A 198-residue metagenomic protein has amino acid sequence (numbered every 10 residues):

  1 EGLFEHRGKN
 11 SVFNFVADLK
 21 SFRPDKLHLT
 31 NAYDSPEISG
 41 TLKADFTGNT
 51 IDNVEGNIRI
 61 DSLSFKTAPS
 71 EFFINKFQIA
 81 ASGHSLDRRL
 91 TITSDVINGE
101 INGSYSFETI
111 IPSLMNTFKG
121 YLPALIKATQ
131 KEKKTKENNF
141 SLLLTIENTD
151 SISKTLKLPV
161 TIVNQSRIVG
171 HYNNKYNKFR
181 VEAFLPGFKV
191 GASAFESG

Functional and structural regions predicted by a protein language model:
E1-S11, F15-A17, H28-N31, P36-T50 (+8 more regions): Extended lipid/amphipathic-ligand handling interfaces
F13-F15, V54-G56, L90, F140-L142 (+1 more regions): Transmembrane beta-strands of outer-membrane beta-barrel proteins
D18, R59, E182-F184: Extracellular beta-strand solenoid repeats
I60, L144: Conserved catalytic Walker-motif region of ABC-type ATPase nucleotide-binding domains
F73: Conserved beta-strand immediately N-terminal to the Walker
N148: Short, surface-exposed ligand-recognition loops at beta-strand->loop->(often short) alpha-helix junctions that present
